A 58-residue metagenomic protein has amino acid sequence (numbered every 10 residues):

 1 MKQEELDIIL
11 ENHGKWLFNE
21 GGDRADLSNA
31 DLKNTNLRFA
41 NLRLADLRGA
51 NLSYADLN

Functional and structural regions predicted by a protein language model:
M1-K2, G14: Non-collagenous extracellular segments in proteins that contain
D7, E11, L17-N58: Tandem repeat scaffolds
